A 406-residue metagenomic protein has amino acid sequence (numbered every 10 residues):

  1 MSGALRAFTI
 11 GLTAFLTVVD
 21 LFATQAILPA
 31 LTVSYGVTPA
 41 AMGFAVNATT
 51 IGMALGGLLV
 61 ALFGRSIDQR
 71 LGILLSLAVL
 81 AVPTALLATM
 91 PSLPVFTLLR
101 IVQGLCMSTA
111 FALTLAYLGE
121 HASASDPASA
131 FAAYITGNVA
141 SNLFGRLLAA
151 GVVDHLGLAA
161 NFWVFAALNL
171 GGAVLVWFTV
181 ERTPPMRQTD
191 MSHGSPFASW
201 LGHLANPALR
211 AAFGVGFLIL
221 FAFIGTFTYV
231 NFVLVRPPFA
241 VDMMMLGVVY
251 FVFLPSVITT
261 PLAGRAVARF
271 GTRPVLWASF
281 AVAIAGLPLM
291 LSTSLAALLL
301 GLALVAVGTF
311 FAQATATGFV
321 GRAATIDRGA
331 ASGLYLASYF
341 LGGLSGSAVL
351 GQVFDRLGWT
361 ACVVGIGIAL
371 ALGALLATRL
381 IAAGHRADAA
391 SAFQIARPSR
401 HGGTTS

Functional and structural regions predicted by a protein language model:
G36, D68, T89-P94, S123 (+1 more regions): Helix-breaking motifs and short loop linkers at transmembrane-helix boundaries and internal kinks in secondary membrane
L55-P91: Conserved MFS/SLC helix-loop-helix module at the cytosolic interface between two early adjacent transmembrane helices
G57-D68, I258-G271, F354-D355: Helix-to-loop junctions at the C-terminal end of transmembrane segments in multipass secondary transporters
P83, P94-Q103, A296-L304: Paired small-residue
L93, A124-D126, A133-V180: Helix-loop-helix hairpin linking two adjacent transmembrane segments in secondary transporters
L99-N138: Cytoplasmic helix-loop-helix junction between adjacent transmembrane helices in 12-TM secondary transporters
E181-F213: Juxtamembrane intracellular "pre-TM" segments in multi-pass secondary transporters
R273-A316: C-terminal transmembrane helical hairpin of 12-TM major facilitator-type secondary transporters
